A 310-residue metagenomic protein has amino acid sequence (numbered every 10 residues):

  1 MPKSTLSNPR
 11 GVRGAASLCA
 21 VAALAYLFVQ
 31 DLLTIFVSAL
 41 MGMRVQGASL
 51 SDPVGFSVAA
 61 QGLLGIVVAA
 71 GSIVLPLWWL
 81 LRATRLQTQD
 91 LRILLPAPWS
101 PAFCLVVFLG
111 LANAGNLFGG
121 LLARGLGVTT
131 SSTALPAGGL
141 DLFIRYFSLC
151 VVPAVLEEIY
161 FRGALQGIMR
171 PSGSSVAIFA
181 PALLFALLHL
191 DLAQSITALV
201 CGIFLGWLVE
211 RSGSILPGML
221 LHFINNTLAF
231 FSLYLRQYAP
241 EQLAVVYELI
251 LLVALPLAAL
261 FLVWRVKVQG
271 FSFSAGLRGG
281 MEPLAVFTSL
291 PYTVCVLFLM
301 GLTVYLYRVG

Functional and structural regions predicted by a protein language model:
P2-L24, S57-A59, T84-G115, S274-L297: Interfacial transmembrane-helix boundary/kink motif in multi-pass membrane proteins
P2-V12, G47-S57, L91-S100, L121-V128 (+2 more regions): Hydrophobic alpha-helical transmembrane segments
R13-F36, V67, G71, L75 (+11 more regions): Hydrophobic, lipid-facing residues on alpha-helical transmembrane segments of integral membrane proteins
A25-L81, V246-A254: Alpha-helical transmembrane segments in multi-pass membrane proteins
F28-G47, L117-G127, P217, I224-L235 (+1 more regions): Membrane-helix interface motif
L40-A60, R85-I159, G167, Y305-G310: Juxtamembrane helix-loop-helix connectors linking adjacent transmembrane helices in multi-pass membrane enzymes
I73-R85, L121, L257-F273: Membrane-water interface of transmembrane alpha-helices
F143-R308: Transmembrane helix-loop-helix hairpins at the membrane interface of multi-pass integral membrane proteins
